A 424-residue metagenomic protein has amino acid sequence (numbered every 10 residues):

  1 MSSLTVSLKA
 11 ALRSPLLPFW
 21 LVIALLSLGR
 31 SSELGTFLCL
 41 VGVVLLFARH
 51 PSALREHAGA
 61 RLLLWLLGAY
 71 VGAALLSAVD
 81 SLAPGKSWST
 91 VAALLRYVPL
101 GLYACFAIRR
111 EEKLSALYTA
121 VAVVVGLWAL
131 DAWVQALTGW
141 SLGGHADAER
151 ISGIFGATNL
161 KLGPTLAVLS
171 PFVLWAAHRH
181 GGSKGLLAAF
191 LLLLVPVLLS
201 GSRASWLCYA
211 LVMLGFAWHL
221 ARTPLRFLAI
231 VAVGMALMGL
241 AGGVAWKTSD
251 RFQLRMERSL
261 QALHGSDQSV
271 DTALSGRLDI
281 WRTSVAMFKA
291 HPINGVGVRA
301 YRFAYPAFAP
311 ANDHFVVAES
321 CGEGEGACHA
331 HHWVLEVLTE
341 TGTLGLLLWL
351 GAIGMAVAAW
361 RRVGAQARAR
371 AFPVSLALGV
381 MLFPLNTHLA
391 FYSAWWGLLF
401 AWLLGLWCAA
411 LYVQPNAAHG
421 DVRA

Functional and structural regions predicted by a protein language model:
M1-S89, I108-T119, V123, R179-H180 (+3 more regions): Transmembrane signal-anchor hairpin modules in multi-pass inner-membrane enzymes, especially those that act on
F19-I23, P99, S115-D147, F155-T223 (+5 more regions): Alpha-helical transmembrane segments of multi-pass inner-membrane proteins
I23-R30, E336-T341, F372-A409: Membrane helix-loop boundary segments at the extracytoplasmic
S31-H50, V91-L102, K161-S170, L207-L214 (+2 more regions): Membrane-embedded alpha-helical segments of multi-pass membrane proteins, especially the transmembrane helices
V44-R55, L100, A210-V233, V363: Perimembrane helix-loop-helix junctions
L199, L220-T272, I280-A290, V298: A membrane-periplasm/extracellular boundary helix in multi-pass inner-membrane enzymes that assemble envelope glycans
Q268-R282, N294-T341: Long extracytoplasmic/lumenal interhelical loops at the membrane interface of multi-pass membrane proteins
E340-G379: Hydrophobic transmembrane alpha-helices and their immediate junctions
